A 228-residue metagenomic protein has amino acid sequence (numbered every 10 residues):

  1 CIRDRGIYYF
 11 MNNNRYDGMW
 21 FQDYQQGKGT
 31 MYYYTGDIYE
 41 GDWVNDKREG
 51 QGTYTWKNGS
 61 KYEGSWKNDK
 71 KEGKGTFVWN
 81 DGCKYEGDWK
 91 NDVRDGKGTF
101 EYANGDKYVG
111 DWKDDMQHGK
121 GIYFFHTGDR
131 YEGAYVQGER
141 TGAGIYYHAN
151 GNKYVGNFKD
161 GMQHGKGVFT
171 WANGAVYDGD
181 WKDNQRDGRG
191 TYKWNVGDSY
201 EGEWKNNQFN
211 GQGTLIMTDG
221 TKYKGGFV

Functional and structural regions predicted by a protein language model:
R3, F10, R15-Q26, I38-E49 (+8 more regions): Conserved anchor residues at repeat-unit boundaries in beta-strand-based tandem repeats, strongest for the MORN repeat
D4, K57, K70-K71, N80 (+3 more regions): Intrinsically disordered, low-complexity polyampholyte segments enriched for Lys and acidic residues
I7, T30, T35, T53-T55 (+10 more regions): Threonine-centered tandem repeat motifs in low-complexity domains
G29, G98, Y102, G133 (+3 more regions): Residue-level detector of intrinsically disordered, flexible termini and proteolytic processing junctions
